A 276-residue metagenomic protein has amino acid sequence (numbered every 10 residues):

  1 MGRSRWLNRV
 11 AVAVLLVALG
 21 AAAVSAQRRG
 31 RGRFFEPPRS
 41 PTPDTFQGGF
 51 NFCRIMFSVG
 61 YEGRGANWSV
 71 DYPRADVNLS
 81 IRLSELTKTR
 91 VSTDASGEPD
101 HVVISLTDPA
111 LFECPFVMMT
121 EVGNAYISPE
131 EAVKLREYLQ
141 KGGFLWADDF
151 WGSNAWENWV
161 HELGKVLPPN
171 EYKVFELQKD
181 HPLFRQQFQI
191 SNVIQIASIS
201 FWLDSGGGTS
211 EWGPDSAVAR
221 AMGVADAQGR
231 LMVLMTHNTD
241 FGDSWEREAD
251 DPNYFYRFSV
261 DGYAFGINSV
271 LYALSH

Functional and structural regions predicted by a protein language model:
M1-V14: Bacterial N-terminal signal peptides that target proteins for export
A11-A23: Hydrophobic helical h-region of N-terminal Sec-dependent signal peptides in bacterial secretory/periplasmic proteins
S25-F116, V122-G123, D240-H276: Aromatic-Pro/Gly-enriched surface loop or interdomain linker that acts as a lid/target-recognition segment
G32-F34, Q47, G60-R64, A155-E248 (+2 more regions): An acidic, glycine-rich "communication" segment
P43-G48, D108-E113, Y138-Q140, P168 (+1 more regions): Extracellular/periplasmic catalytic domains that process cell-envelope and extracellular macromolecules
F52, L111-E157: Short alpha-beta junction capping motif
R74, N78, R82, E130 (+6 more regions): Extracytoplasmic/secreted proteins, especially bacterial periplasmic and envelope-associated proteins
T89-V102, A147-G152, N170-D180: Surface-exposed patches in mature extracellular/periplasmic domains of secreted proteins
